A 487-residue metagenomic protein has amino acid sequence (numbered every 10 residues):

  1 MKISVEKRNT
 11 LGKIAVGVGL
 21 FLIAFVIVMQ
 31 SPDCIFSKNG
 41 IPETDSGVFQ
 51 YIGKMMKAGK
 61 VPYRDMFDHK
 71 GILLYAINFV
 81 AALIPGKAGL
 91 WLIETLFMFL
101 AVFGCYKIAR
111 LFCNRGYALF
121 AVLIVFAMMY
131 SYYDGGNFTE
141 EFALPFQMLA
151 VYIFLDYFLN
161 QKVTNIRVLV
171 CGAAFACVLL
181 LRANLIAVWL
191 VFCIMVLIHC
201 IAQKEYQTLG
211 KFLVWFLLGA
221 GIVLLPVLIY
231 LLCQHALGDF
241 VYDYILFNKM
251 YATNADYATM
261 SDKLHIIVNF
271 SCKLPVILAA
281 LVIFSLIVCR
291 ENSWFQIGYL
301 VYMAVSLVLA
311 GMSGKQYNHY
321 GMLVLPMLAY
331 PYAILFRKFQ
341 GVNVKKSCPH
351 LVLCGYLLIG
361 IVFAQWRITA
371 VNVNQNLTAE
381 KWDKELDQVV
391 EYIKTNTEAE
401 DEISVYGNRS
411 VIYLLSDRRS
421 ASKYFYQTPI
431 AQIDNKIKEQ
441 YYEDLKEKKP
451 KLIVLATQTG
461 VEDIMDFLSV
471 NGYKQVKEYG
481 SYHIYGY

Functional and structural regions predicted by a protein language model:
I72, A76, I84-L100: Loop-to-helix entry region of an early transmembrane alpha helix in multi-pass inner-membrane enzymes
L96, V102-A127, L144-P145, K162-V163 (+1 more regions): Transmembrane-helix signature of polytopic, membrane-embedded enzymes that assemble or transfer cell-envelope glycans
R110-G116, A150-V170, A202-Q203, I277-L278 (+2 more regions): Membrane-interface transmembrane helices that cradle and orient dolichyl/undecaprenyl
G116, V371, A379-Q432, Y441-K446 (+1 more regions): Short periplasmic/luminal acceptor-recognition loop of GT-C membrane glycosyltransferases, typified by
G135-A143, Y317-N318: Short acidic/glycine- and proline-prone juxtamembrane loop motifs at membrane-interface regions of multi-pass membrane
A143-Q161, R167-F175, C193-V196, L328-P331: Specific aromatic-rich, kink-prone transmembrane helix
R167-A183, W189-I194, I222, M303-M312: Membrane-interface alpha helices of multi-pass inner-membrane proteins
A187, L307-L309, S313-S347: Hydrophobic/aromatic-rich transmembrane helices and adjacent perimembrane loops
